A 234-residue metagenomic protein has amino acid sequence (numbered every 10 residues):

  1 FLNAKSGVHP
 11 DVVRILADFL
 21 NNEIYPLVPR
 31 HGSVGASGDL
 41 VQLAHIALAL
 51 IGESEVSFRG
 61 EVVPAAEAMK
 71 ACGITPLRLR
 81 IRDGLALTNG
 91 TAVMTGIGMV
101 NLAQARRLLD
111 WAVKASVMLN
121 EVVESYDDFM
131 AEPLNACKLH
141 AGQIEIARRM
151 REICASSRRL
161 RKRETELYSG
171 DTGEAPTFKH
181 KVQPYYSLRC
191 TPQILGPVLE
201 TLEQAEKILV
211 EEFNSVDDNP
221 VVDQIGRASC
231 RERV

Functional and structural regions predicted by a protein language model:
F1-H140: Active-site cavity-forming subdomains of large catalytic enzyme subunits
N120-R233: Accessory "access/gating" subregions that flank catalytic or transport cores
